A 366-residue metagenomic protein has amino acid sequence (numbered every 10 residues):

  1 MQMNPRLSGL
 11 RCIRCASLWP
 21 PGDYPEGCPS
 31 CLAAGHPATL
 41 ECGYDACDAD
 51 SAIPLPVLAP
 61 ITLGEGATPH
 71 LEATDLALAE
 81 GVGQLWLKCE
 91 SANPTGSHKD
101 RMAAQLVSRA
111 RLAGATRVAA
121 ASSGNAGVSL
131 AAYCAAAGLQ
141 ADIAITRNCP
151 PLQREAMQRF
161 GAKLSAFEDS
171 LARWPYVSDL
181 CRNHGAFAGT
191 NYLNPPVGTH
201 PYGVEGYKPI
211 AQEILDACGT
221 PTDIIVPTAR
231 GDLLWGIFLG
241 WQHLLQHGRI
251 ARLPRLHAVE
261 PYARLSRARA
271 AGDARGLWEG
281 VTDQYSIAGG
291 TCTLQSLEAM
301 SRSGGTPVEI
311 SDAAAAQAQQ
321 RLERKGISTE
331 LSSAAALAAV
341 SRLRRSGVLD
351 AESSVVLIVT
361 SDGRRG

Functional and structural regions predicted by a protein language model:
M1-H70: N-terminal juxtadomain amphipathic helix that follows a signal peptide/anchor or precedes a small N-terminal auxiliary
N4, A274-V281, A299, A334-G366: Phosphate-binding loop/pocket of nucleotide- and phosphate-handling active sites
D48-T116: Positively charged, low-complexity intrinsically disordered leader regions
A67, P175-N191, L245-L331: Active-site/ligand-binding loops adjacent to catalytic centers
S91-L106, P196-A211, E330-A335: A glycine-rich, Thr/Ser-enriched phosphate-binding loop motif common to dinucleotide/cofactor-binding enzymes
D100-A104, A120-A137, P151-R154, R230-I237 (+3 more regions): Short glycine/serine/threonine-rich phosphate/pyrophosphate-binding segments that cradle anionic phosphate groups
L106, A110-Y133, A137-T146, T222-L233 (+2 more regions): A short, small-residue-rich loop immediately preceding and capping a beta-strand
D142-T220, V281-L297: Small/polar-residue-rich loop-to-helix segments that shape phosphate-bearing ligand pockets
